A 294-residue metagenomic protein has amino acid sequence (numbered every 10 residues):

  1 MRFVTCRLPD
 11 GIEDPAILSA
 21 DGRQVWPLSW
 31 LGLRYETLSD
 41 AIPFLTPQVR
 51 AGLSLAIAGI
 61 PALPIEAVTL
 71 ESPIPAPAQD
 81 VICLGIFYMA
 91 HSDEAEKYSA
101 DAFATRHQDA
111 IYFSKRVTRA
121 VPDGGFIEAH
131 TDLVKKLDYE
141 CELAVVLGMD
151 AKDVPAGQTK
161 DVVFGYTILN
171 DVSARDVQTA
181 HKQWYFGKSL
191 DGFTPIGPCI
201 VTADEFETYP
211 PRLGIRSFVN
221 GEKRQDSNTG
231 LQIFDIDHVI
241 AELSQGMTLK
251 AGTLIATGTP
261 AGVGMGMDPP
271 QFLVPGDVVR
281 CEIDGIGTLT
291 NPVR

Functional and structural regions predicted by a protein language model:
M1-R106, A110, R280: N-terminal non-catalytic cap/leader segment that marks the start of a structured domain
V4, E71-P73, A100-F103, E128-L137 (+3 more regions): A generic local secondary-structure boundary/capping motif
R7, C83-L84, S114, D138-G148 (+3 more regions): Short beta-strand segments
L8-D10, L18-Q24, L147-M149, A203 (+2 more regions): Short acidic-glycine loop/turn motifs at beta-strand connectors
E13, V49-G52, P61-T69, H91 (+2 more regions): Catalytic-pocket segment enriched in acidic/His residues
S72-I74, D80, T105, K135-L137 (+3 more regions): Residue "hotspots" at secondary-structure boundaries inside conserved domains
A100-V121, Y139, V274-G285: Structural signature of FAD isoalloxazine-binding scaffolds in flavoprotein oxidoreductases
T118-T159, F164, L169-S173: Non-heme Fe(II) oxygenase catalytic core, chiefly the N-lobe of the double-stranded beta-helix
